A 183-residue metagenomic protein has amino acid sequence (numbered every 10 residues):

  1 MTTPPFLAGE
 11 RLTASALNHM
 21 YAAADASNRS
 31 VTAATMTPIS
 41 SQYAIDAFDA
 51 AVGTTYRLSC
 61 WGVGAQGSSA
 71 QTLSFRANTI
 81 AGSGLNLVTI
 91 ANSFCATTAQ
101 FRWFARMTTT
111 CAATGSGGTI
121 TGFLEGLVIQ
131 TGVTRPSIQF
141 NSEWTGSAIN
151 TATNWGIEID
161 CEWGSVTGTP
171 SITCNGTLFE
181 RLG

Functional and structural regions predicted by a protein language model:
T2-F6, R11: C-terminal trimerization/auto-chaperone modules of long, extracellular attachment fibers and adhesins
G9-E10, L17-G183: Surface-exposed molecular-recognition determinants
